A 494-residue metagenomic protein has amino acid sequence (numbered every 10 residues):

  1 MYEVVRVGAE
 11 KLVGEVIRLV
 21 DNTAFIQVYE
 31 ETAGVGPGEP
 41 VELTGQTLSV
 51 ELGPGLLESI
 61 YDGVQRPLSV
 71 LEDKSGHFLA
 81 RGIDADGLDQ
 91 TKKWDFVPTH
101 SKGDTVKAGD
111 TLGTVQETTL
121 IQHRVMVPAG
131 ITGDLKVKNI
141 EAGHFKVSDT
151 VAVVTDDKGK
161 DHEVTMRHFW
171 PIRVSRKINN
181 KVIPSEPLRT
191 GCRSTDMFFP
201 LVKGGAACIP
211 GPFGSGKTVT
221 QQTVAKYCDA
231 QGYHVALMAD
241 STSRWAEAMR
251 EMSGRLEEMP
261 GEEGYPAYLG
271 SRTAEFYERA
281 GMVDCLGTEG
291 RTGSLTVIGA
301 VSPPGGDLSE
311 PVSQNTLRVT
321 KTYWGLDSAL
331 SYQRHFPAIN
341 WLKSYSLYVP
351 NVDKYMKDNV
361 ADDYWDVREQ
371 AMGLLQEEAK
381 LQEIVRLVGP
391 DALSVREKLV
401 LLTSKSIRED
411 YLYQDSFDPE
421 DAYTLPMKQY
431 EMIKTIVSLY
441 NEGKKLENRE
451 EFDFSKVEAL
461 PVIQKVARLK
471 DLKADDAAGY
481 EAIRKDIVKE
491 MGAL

Functional and structural regions predicted by a protein language model:
M1-E72, G76-A80: N-terminal accessory targeting/assembly segments
V16, T119, A246-R250: Conserved ATPase-coupling elements of RecA-like P-loop NTPase cores
I17-T23, P54-Q65, I121-G143, H162-K177: Short, compositionally biased
V28, A33, D95-T105, L135-H144: Short histidine-centered loop motifs in beta-beta connectors
L48-L52, P67-D73, G159-H162, K181-E186 (+3 more regions): Active-site phosphate-binding and catalytic loops of NTP-dependent enzymes
L71-D110, T114-G130, K146-P210, T220-T223: P-loop NTPase nucleotide-binding/switch module
D196-P200, G204-P461: P-loop NTPase catalytic core
N448-L494: C-terminal amphipathic alpha-helical interaction region
